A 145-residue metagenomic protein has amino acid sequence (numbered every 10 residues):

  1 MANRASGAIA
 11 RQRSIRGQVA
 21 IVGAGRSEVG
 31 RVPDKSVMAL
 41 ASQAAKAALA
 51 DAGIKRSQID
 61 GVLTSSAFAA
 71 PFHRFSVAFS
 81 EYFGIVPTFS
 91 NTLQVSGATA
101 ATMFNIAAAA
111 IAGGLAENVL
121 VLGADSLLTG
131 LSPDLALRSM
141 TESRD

Functional and structural regions predicted by a protein language model:
M1-T92, A109-G113, G123-D145: Conserved "HGTGT" condensation-loop signature of ketosynthase/thiolase-family condensing enzymes that catalyze
S90-A100: Active-site nucleophile and cofactor-binding loops and adjacent substrate-binding regions of central metabolic enzymes
A101-A109: Conserved phosphate-binding catalytic cores of ATP/NTP-utilizing and phosphoryl-transfer enzymes
A116-V119: Flexible, low-hydrophobicity surface segments
